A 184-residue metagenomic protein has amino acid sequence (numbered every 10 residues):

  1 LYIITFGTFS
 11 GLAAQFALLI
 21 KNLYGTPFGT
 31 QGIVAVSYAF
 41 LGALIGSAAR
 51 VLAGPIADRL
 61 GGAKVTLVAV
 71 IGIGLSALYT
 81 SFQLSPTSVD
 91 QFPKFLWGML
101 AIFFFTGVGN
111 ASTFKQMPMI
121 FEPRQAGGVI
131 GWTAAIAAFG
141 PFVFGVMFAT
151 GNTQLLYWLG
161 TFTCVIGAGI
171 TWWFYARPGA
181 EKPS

Functional and structural regions predicted by a protein language model:
L1-S47: Extracytoplasmic gate region of multi-pass secondary transporters
L18, S112-I120: Intracellular helix-loop hinge segments at the cytoplasmic ends of transmembrane helices in 12-TM rocker-switch-type
I20-K21, I56-A57, M147-T153: Interfacial helix-cap and linker-helix signal at transmembrane-aqueous boundaries of multi-pass secondary transporters
A43-V51, A138, F142: Residue-level signature of mid-helix packing/kink "hotspots" within the transmembrane helices of 12-pass Major
A49-G62: Helix-to-loop junctions at the C-terminal end of transmembrane segments in multipass secondary transporters
A63-T113: C-terminal transmembrane helical hairpin of 12-TM major facilitator-type secondary transporters
P123-N152: A late C-terminal transmembrane helix in Major Facilitator Superfamily
L156-W173: Symmetry-related core transmembrane helices of the 12-TM Major Facilitator Superfamily/SLC fold
